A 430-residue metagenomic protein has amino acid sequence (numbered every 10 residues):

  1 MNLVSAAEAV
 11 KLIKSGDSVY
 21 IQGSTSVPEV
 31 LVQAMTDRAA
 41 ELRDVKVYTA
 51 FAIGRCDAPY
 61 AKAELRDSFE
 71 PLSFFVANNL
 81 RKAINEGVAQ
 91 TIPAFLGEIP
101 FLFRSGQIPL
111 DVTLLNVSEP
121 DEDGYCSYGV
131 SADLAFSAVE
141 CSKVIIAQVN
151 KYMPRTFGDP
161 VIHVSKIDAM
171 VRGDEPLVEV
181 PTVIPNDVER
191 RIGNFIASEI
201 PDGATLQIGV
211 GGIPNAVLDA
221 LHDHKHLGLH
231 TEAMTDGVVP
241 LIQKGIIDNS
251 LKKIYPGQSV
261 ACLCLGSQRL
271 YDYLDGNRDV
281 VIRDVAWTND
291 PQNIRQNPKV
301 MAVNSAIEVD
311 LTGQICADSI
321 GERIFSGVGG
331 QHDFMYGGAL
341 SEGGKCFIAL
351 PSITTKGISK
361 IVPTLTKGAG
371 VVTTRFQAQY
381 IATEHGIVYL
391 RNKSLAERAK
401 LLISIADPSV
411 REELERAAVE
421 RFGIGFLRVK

Functional and structural regions predicted by a protein language model:
M1-K430: Conserved alpha/beta enzyme-core scaffold
